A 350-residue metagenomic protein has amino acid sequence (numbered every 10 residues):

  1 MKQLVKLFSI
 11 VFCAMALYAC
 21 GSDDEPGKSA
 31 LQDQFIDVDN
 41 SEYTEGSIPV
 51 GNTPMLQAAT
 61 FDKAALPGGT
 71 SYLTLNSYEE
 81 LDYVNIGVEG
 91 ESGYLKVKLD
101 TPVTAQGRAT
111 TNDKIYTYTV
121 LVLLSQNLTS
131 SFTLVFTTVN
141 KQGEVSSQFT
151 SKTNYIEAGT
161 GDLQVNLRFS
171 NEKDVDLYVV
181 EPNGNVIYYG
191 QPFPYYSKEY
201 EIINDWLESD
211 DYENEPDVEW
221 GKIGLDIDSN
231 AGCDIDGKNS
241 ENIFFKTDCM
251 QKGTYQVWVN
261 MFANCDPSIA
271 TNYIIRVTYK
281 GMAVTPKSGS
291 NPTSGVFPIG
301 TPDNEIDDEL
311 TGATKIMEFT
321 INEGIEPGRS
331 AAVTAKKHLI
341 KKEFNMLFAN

Functional and structural regions predicted by a protein language model:
M1-Y18: Sec-dependent bacterial lipoprotein signal peptides
A14-S47: Bacterial Sec-dependent N-terminal signal peptides
E45-Y83, D162: Contiguous beta-strand segments within globular domains
A105-L121, I235-E241, G253-T254: Aromatic sugar-binding surface patches on proteins that engage polysaccharides or sugar-phosphate polymers
L123-S131, M250-Q251: Surface-exposed, short loops/turns at beta-strand junctions within beta-sandwich domains
S125, T137-V145: Short, solvent-exposed loop/turn segments at the edges of extracellular beta-sandwich modules
E144-T160: Short beta-strand elements
E157-N350: Intrinsic-disorder/low-complexity signal
